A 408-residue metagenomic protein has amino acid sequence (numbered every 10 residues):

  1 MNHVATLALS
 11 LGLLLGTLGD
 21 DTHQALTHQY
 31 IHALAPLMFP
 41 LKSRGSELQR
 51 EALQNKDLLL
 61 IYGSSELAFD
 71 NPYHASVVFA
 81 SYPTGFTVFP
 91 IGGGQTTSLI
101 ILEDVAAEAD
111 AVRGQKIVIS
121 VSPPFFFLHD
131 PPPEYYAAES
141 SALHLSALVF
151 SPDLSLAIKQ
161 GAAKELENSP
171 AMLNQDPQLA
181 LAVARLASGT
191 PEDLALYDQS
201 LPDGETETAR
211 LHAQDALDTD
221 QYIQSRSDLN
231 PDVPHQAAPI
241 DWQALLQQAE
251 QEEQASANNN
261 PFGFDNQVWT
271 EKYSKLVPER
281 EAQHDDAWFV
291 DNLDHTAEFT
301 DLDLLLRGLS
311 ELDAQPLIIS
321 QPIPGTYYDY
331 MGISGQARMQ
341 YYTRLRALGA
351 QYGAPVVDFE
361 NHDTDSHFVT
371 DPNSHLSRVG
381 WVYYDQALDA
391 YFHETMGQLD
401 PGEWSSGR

Functional and structural regions predicted by a protein language model:
M1-D21: Hydrophobic membrane-insertion alpha-helices, especially the h-region of bacterial N-terminal signal peptides
L14-E47: N-terminal hydrophobic targeting segments that direct proteins to the cell envelope
T27-H28, L145-D303, G308, S405-R408: Secreted/periplasmic serine-hydrolase-like ester/acetyl group-modifying domain
E51-H74: Catalytic nucleophile-elbow at a beta strand-turn-alpha helix junction centered on a G-D-S/GDSL motif, marking
K56-L58, F86, R113-K116, S310-P316 (+1 more regions): Loop/turn elements at helix/coil->beta-strand transitions in domains of secreted/extracellular proteins
L67-K159: Membrane-embedded segments
A80, E281-A287, D294-F368: Extended hydrophobic/aromatic segments used for targeting, binding, or gating
I91-G93, S334-A337, Y341-R408: C-terminal regions of proteins
